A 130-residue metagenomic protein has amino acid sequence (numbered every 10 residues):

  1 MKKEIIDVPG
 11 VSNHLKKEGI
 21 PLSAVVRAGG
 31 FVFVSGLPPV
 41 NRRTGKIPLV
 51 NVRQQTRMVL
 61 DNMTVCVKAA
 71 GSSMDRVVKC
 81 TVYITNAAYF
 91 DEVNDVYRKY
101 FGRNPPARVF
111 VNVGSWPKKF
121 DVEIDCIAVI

Functional and structural regions predicted by a protein language model:
M1-D61, V65-V78, I84-I130: N-terminal presequence-like segments and the immediate start of the first folded domain
